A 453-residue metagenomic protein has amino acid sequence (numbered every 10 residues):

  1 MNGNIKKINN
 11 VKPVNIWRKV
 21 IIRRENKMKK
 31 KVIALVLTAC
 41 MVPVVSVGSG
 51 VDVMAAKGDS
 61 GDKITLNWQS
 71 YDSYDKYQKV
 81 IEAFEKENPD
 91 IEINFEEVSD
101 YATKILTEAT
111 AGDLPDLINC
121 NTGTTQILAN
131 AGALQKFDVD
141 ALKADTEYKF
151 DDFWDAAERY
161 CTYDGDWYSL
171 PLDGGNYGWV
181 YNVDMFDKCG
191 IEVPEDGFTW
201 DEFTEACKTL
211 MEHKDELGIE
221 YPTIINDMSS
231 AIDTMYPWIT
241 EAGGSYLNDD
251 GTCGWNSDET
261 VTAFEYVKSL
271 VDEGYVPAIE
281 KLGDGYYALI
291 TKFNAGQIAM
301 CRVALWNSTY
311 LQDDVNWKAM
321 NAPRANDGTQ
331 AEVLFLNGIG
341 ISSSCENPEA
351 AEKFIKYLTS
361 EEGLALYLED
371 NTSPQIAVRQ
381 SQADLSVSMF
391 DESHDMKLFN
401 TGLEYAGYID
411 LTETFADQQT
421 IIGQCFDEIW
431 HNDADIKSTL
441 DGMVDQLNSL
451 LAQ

Functional and structural regions predicted by a protein language model:
G61-D72, I91-E96, L117, Y168: Short, well-ordered beta-strand elements
A83-F153, D187-G190, T291-K292, A299-M300 (+2 more regions): Extracytoplasmic "Venus flytrap"/periplasmic binding protein-like
K86-E87, E92-N94, T110, C189 (+3 more regions): Extracytoplasmic/periplasmic substrate-recognition and gating elements
T107, D116, T146-M185, R324 (+2 more regions): A structural signal for short loop-to-beta-strand junctions that line the ligand-binding cleft of periplasmic/secreted
T122-G178, K318-M320, L385-D391, K397-N400: Hinge/lid segment of periplasmic solute-binding proteins
D164-L172, Y177, E202-G254, K268 (+2 more regions): Extracytoplasmic/periplasmic solute-binding protein
A206-C207, D250-L282, D313: Glycine-centered hinge/linker elements that transmit conformational signals in sensory and ligand-binding systems
M320, E369-Q424, E428: Long, aromatic- and glycine/proline-rich binding clefts that accommodate carbohydrate-like moieties
